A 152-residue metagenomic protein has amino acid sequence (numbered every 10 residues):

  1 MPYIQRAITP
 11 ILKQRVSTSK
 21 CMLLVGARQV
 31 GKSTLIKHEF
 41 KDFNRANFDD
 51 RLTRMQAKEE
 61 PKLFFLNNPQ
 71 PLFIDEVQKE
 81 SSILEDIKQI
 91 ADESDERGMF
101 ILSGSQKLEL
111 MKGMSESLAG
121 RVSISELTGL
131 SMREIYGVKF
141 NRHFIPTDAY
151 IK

Functional and structural regions predicted by a protein language model:
M1-R15: N-terminal pre-Walker A segment at the start of P-loop NTPase domains
L24: Hydrophobic anchor at the beta1->P-loop junction of P-loop NTPases
A27: P-loop (Walker A) phosphate-binding loop of NTP-binding proteins
K32-S33: Conserved lysine of the Walker
F43-P71: Short glycine-rich substrate-engagement loop in P-loop NTPases that contacts/grips substrate
L84-L108, K112-S117: Conserved catalytic/switch belt of AAA+ P-loop NTPases
K107, M111-K152: Interdomain motor-coupling "hinge/lid" segment immediately C-terminal to the ATP-binding subdomain of NTP-driven enzymes
